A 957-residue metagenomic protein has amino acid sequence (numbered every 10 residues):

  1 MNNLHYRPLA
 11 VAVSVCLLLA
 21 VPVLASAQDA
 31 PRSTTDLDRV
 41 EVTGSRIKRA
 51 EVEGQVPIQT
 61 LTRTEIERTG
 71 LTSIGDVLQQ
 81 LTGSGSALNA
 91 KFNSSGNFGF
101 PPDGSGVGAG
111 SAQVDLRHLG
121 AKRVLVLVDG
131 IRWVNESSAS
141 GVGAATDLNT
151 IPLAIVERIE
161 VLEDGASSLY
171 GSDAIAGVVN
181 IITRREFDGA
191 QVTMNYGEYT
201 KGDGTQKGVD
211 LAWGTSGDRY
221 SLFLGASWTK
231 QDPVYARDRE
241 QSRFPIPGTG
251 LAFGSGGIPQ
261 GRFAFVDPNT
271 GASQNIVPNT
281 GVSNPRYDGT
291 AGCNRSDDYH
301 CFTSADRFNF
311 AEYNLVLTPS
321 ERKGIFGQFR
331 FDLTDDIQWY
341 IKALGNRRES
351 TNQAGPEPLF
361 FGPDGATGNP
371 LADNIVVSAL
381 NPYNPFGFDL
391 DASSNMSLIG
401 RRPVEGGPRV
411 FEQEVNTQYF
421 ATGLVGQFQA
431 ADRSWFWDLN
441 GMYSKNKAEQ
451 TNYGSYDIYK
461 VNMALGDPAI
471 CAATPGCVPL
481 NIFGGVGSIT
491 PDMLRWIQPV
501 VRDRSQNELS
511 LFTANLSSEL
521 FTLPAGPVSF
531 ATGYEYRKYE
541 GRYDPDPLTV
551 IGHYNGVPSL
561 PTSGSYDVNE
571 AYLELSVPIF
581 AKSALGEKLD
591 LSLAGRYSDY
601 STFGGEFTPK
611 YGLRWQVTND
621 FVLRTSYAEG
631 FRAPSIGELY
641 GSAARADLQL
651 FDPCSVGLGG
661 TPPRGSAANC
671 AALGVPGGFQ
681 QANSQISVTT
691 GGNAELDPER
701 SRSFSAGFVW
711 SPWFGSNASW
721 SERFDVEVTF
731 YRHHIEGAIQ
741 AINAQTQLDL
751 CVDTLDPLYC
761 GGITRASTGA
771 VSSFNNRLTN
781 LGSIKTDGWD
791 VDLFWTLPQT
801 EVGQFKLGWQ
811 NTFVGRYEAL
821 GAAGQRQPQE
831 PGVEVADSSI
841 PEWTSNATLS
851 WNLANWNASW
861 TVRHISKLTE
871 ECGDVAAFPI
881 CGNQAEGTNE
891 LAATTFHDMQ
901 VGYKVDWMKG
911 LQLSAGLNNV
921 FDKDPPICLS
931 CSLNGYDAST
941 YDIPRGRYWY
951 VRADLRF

Functional and structural regions predicted by a protein language model:
M1-T82, R117, D210, G214 (+7 more regions): N-terminal Sec signal peptide and the immediately downstream disordered periplasmic leader that contains the TonB box
V77, L81, A112-D115, T146-N149 (+2 more regions): N-terminal periplasmic accessory domains that precede and gate Gram-negative outer-membrane beta-barrel machines
Q79-R132: Extracytoplasmic beta-strand/coil segments of soluble accessory domains associated with Gram-negative outer-membrane
I131-E163: Short acidic/polar hinge/loop motifs at secondary-structure boundaries that mediate gating or recognition
S140-G141, V234, D238-T249, V282-S320 (+7 more regions): Surface-exposed, low-complexity loop segments enriched in small/polar and acidic residues
E186-G189, G202, R219, T334-I337 (+10 more regions): Short loop/turn motifs that connect adjacent beta-strands in outer-membrane beta-barrel proteins
T451, Y459, A628, G641 (+4 more regions): C-terminal beta-signal and terminal closure region of outer-membrane beta-barrel proteins
E736, G815-R816, V862-V875, Y903-F957: C-terminal beta-signal and adjacent terminal beta-strands/loops of Gram-negative outer-membrane beta-barrel proteins
